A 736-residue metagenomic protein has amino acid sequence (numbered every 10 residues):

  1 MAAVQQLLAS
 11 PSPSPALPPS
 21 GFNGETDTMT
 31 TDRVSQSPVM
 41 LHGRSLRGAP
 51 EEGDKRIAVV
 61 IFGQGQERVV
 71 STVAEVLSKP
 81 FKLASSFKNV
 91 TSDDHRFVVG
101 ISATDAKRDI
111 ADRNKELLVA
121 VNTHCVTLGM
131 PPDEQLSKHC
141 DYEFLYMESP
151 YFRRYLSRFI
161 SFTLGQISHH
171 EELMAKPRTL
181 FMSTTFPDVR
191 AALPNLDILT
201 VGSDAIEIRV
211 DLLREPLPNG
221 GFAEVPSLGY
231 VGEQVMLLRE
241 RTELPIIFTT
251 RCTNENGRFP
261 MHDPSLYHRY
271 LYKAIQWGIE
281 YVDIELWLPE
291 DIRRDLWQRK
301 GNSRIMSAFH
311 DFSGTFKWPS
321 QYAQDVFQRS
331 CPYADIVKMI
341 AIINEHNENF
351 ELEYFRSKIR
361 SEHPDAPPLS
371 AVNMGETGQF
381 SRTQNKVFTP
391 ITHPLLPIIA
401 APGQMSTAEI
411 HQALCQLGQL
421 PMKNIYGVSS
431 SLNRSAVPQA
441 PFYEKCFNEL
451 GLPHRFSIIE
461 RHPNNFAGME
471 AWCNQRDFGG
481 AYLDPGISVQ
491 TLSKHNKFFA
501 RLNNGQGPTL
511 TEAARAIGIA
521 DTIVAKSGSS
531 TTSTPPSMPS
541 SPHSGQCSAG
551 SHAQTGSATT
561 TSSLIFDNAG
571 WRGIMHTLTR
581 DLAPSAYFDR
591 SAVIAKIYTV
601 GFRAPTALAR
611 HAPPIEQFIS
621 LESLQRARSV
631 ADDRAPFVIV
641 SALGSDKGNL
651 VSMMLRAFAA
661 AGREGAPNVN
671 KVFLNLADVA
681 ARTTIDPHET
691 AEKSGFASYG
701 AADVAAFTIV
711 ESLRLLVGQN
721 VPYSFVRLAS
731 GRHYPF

Functional and structural regions predicted by a protein language model:
V4-L8, D27-F81, R113-N114, A120-V121 (+3 more regions): N-terminal amphipathic alpha-helix/helix-capping segment at the start of soluble metabolic enzymes
I61-G65, I425-R434, N568-G573, L578-I619: Glycine-rich adenosine-cofactor-binding loop
L83-H95, Q617-P636: Short acidic low-complexity segments
T91-H95, I101-D112, W287-I425: Catalytic alpha/beta core domains of metabolic enzymes, predominantly
E148-R158, F162-K300, R304-P319: Active-site beta->alpha loop and helix N-cap motifs at the rims of alpha/beta catalytic domains
N424-P584, A680-T690: Phosphate/diphosphate ligand-binding glycine-rich loop within oxidoreductases
L450-G451, L582-P584, D589, N670-F736: Adenosine-phosphate binding glycine-rich loop
L624-D703: Rossmann-like adenosine-cofactor binding region
